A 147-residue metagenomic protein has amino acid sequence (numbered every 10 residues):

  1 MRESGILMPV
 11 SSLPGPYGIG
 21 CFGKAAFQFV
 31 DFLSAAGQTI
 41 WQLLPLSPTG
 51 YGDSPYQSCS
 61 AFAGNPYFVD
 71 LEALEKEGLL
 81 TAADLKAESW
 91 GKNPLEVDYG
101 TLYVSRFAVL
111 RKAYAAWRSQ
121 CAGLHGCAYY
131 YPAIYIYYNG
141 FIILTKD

Functional and structural regions predicted by a protein language model:
M1-D147: Acidic/aromatic-lined carbohydrate-recognition and catalytic surfaces of CAZymes acting on diverse glycans
